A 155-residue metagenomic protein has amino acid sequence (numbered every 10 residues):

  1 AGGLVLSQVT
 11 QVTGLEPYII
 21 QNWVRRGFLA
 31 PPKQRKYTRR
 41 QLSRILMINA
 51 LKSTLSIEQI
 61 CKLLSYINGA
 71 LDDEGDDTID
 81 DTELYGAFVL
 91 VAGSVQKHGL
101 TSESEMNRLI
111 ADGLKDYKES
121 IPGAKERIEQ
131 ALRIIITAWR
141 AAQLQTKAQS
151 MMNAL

Functional and structural regions predicted by a protein language model:
A1-N68: Basic helix-turn-helix/winged-helix DNA-binding cores and closely related short helical interaction motifs
G69-L155: Intrinsically disordered, low-complexity, charge-dense segments enriched in Lys/Arg and Glu/Asp interspersed
